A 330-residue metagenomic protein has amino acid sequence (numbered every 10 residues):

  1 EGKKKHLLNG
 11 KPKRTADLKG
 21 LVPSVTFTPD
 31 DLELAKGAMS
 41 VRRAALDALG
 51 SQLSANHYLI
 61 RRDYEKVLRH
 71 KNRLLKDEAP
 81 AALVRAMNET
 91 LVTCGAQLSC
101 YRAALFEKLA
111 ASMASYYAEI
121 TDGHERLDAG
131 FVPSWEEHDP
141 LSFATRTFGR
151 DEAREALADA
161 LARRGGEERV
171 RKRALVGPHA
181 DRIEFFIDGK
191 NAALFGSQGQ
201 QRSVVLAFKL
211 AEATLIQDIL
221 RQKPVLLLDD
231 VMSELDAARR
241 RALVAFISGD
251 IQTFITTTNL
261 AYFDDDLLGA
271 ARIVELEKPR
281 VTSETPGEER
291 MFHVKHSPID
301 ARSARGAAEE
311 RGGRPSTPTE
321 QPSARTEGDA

Functional and structural regions predicted by a protein language model:
E1-V41, A45-H57, A111-A118, L161-G166: Nucleotide-state sensing region of NTPase/ATPase domains
G2-N9, I183-D188, I273: Short polybasic amphipathic segments
K13, S40-A44, A55, L59-R62 (+6 more regions): Charged, alpha-helix-enriched surfaces in structured cytosolic catalytic cores of large nucleotide-utilizing machines
V25, F254, R272-V274: Hydrophobic/aromatic beta-strand patches that form the interior of the parallel beta-sheet core in alpha/beta enzyme
L46, L53-R102: Long, non-coiled-coil amphipathic alpha-helical linker/lever segments that couple catalytic cores to other domains
A82-V225, E234-A238, A242-D250, F254 (+4 more regions): Conserved NTPase motor "head" modules and their coupling/switch loops across ABC/AAA+ ATPases, GTPases, and GHKL ATPases
D229-V231: Walker B catalytic acidic pair
R302, G306-A330: Long, low-complexity, intrinsically disordered segments
